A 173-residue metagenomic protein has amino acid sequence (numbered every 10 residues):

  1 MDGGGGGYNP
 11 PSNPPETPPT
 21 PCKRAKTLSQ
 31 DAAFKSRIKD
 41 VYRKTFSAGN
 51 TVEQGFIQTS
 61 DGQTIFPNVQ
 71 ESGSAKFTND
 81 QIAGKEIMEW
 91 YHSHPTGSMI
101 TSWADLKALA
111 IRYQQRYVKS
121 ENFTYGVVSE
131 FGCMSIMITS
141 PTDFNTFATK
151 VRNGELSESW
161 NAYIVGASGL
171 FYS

Functional and structural regions predicted by a protein language model:
M1-Q63, F147: Low-complexity, glycine/serine/proline-rich disordered segments that function as export/translocation leaders
D2-R24, S74-E89, S93-S173: Active-site-proximal loop/helix of nucleotide/amide-processing enzymes and allied scaffolds
T64-F66, E71: N-terminal carbohydrate-binding/catalytic regions of secreted carbohydrate-active enzymes
